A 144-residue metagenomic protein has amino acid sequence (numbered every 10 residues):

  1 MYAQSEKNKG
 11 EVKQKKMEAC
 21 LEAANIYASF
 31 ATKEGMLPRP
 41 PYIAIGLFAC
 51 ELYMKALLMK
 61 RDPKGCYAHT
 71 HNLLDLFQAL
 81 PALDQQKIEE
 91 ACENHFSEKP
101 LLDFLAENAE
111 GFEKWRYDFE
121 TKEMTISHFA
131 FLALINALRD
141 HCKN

Functional and structural regions predicted by a protein language model:
M1-A28, T32-K33, D62-N144: Long, charged low-complexity segments
T32-P40: Acidic, serine/threonine- and proline-rich low-complexity regulatory regions
R39-M59: Short, hydrophobic, well-ordered secondary-structure elements
